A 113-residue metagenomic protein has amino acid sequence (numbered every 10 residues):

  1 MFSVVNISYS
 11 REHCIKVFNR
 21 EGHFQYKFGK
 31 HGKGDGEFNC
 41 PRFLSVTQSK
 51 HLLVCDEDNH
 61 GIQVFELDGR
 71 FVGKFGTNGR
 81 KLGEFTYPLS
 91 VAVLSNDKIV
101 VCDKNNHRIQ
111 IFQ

Functional and structural regions predicted by a protein language model:
M1-Q113: Eukaryotic scaffold repeat domains enriched in small/polar residues
